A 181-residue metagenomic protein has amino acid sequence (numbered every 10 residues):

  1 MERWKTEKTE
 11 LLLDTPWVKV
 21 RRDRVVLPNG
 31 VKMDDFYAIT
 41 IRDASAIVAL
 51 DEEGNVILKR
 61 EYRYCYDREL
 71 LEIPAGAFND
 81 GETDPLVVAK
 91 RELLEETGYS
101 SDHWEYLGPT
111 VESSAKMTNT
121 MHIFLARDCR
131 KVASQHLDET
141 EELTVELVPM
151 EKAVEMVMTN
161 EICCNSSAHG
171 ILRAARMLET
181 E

Functional and structural regions predicted by a protein language model:
M1-T15: Extreme N-terminal tail/first-helix region
E2-R3, F36-I39, A46-D51, N55-R91 (+1 more regions): Conserved Nudix-box catalytic region and its N-terminal flanking loop in Nudix hydrolases and closely related
L12-A46, E52: Acidic, metal-coordinating catalytic segment for phosphate/diphosphate chemistry, firing primarily on the Nudix
D14, C65, S113-K116: Short glycine/serine/proline-enriched coil/turn segments at secondary-structure junctions
K19-D23, E69, T120-H122, T144: Short beta-strand micro-motifs in enzyme catalytic cores
P28-G30, D51-E53, Y62, E82 (+3 more regions): Short loop segments at secondary-structure junctions
D34, A44-A46, A77-S166: Unchanged
S167-E181: Short, amphipathic C-terminal "tail helix"
